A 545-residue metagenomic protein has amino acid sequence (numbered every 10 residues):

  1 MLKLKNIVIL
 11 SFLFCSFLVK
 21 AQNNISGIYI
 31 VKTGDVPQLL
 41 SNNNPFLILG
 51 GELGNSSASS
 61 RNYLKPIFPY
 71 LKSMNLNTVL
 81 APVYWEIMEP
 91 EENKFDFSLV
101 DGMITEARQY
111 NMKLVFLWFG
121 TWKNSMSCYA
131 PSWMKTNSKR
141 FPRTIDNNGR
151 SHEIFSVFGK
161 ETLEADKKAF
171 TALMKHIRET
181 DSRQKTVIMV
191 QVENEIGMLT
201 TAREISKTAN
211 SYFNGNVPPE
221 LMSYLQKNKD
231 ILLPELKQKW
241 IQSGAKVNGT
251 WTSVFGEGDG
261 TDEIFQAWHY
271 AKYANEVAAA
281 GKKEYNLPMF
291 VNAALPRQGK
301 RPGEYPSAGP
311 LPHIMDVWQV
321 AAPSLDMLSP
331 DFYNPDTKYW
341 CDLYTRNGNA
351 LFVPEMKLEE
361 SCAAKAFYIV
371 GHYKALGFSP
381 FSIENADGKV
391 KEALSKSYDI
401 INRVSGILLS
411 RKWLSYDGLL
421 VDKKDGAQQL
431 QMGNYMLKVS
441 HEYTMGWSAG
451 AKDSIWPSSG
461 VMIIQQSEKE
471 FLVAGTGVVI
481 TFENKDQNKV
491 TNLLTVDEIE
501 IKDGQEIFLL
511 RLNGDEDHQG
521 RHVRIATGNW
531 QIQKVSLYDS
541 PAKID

Functional and structural regions predicted by a protein language model:
M1-N23: Bacterial Sec-dependent N-terminal signal peptides
A21-N77: N-terminal carbohydrate-binding accessory modules
I48-S59, P82-V100, N148-K168, V254-A271 (+3 more regions): The substrate-binding groove and active-site-proximal loops of carbohydrate-active enzymes, especially glycoside
Y63-S138, Y270-E284: Aromatic-lined substrate-binding rim segments of carbohydrate-active enzymes
R140-M315: Polysaccharide-binding and catalytic clefts of secreted carbohydrate-active enzymes
E276-L287, H313-R411: Catalytic-core region of carbohydrate-active enzymes that cleave or remodel glycosidic bonds
F367-Q487: Aromatic- and carboxylate-lined catalytic core of secreted/periplasmic carbohydrate-active enzymes
S448-W456, E470-D545: C-terminal beta-sandwich/jelly-roll accessory domains of carbohydrate-active enzymes
